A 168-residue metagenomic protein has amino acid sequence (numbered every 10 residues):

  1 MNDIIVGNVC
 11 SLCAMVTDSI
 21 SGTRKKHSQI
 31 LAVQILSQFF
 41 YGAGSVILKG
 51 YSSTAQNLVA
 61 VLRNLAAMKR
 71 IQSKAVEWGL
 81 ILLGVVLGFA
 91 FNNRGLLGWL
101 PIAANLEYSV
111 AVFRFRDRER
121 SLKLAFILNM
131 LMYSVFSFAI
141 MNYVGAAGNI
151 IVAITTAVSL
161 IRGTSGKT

Functional and structural regions predicted by a protein language model:
M1-T168: Alpha-helical membrane-protein topology signature
